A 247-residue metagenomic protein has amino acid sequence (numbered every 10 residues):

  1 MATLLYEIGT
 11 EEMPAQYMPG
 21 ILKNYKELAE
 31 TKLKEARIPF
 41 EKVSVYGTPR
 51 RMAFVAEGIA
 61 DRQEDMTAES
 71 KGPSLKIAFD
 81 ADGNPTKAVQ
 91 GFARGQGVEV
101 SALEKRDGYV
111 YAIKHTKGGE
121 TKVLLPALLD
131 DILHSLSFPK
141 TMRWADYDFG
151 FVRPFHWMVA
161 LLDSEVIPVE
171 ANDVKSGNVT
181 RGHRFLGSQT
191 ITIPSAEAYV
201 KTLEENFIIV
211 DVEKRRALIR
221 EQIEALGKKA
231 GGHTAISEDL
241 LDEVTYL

Functional and structural regions predicted by a protein language model:
M1-L247: Long, basic N-terminal domains or extensions that often function in RNA/ssDNA interaction or organelle/cellular
